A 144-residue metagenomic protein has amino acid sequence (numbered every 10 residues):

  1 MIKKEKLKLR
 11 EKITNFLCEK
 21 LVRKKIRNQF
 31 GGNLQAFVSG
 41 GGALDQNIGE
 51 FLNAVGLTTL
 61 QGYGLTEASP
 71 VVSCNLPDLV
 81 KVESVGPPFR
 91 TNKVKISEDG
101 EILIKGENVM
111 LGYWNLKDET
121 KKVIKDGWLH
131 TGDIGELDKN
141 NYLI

Functional and structural regions predicted by a protein language model:
M1-V80: Gly/Ser/Thr-rich phosphate-binding loop
E83-G86: Charge-rich, low-complexity intrinsically disordered segments
P88-I144: Conserved ATP-binding/catalytic segment of the ANL
